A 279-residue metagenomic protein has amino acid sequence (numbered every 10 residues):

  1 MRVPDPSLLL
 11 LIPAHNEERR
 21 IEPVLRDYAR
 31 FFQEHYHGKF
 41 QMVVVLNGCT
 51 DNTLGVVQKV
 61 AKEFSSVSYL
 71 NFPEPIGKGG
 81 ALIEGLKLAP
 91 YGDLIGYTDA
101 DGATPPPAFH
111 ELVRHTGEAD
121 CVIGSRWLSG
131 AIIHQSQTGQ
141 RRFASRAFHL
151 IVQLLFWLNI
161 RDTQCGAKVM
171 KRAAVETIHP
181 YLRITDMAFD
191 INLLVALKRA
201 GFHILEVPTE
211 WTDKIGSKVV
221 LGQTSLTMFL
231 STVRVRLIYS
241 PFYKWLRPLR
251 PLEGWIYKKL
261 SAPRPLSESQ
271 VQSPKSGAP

Functional and structural regions predicted by a protein language model:
M1-S7, W157, Y181-P279: Hydrophobic helical membrane-anchoring modules
P6-I12, I21, Y28, F40-V45 (+1 more regions): Hydrophobic targeting segments
E17-Q33: Short, well-formed alpha-helical segments that are part of the catalytic scaffolds of diverse glycosyltransferases
R19-P23, D51-V60: Acidic helix N-cap motif at the loop->helix transition within catalytic regions of sugar-transfer enzymes
F40-V43, L54-L88: Conserved donor nucleotide-binding strand/loop of the catalytic core
L46-G55, G102: A conserved acidic beta->alpha catalytic loop
L70-L88, L94, P106-M187, K214-F229: Acceptor/aglycone-binding surface of glycosyltransferases and processive sugar-polymer synthases
